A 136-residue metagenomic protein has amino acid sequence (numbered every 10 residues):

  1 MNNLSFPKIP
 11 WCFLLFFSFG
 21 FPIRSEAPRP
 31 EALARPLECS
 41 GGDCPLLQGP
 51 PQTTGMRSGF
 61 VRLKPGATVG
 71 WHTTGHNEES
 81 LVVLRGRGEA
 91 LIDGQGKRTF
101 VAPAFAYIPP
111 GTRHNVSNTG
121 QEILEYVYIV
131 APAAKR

Functional and structural regions predicted by a protein language model:
M1-W11: Bacterial N-terminal signal peptides that target proteins for export
F13-R57, K64, G70-W71, L91 (+3 more regions): A short, N-terminal "cap"/entry segment at the start of jelly-roll beta-barrel domains of the cupin/DSBH fold
R57, N77, P110: Exposed loop/turn and edge beta-strand positions of beta-sandwich/beta-sheet ligand-binding modules
G59-V61, L81, V127: Conserved hydrophobic/aromatic positions in well-ordered beta-strands
T68, E78-A102, T112: A short beta-strand-loop-beta hairpin characteristic of the jelly-roll/cupin
H72-T74, H114: Histidine-centered divalent metal-coordination motifs
T74, G94, T119: Conserved catalytic-core motifs of eukaryotic protein kinase domains, centered on the activation segment
P110-K135: Ligand-binding loop in jelly-roll beta-barrel domains
